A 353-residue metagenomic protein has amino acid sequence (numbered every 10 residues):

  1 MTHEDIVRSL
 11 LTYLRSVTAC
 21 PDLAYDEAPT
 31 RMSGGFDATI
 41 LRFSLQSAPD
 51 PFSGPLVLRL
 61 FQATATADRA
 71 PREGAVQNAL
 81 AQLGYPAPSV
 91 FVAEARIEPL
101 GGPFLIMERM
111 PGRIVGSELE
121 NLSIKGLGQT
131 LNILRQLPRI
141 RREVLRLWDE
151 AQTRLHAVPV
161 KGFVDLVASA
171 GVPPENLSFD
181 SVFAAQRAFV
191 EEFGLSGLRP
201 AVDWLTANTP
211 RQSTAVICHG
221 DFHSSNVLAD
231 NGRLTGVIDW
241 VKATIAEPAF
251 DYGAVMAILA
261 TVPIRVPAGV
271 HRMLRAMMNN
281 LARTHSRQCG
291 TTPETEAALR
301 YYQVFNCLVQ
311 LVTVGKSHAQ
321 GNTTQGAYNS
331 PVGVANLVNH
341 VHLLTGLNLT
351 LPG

Functional and structural regions predicted by a protein language model:
M1-Y25: Juxta-kinase regulatory segment immediately upstream of eukaryotic protein kinase catalytic domains
A19-L23, P86-A87, A157-A168, C289-T295 (+2 more regions): Surface-exposed helix-capping loop/turn segments at secondary-structure junctions
A28-D180, A184-G197: ATP-binding pocket architecture of kinase catalytic cores
S33-L45, F52, V90, L155 (+1 more regions): Active-site acidic catalytic loop and adjacent metal/ATP-binding pocket of ATP-dependent phosphoryl transfer enzymes
R59-L60, F91-V92, I217-G220, V237-I238 (+1 more regions): Short beta-strand segments
F163-V182, A298, Y302, T313-G315 (+1 more regions): C-terminal/domain-terminus segments
F250-T291, F305-T324: Active-site activation/catalytic loop segments of kinase-like enzymes and analogous catalytic loops in related
T295, V309-G353: Helical subdomain adjoining the active site within ATP-dependent kinase catalytic cores
